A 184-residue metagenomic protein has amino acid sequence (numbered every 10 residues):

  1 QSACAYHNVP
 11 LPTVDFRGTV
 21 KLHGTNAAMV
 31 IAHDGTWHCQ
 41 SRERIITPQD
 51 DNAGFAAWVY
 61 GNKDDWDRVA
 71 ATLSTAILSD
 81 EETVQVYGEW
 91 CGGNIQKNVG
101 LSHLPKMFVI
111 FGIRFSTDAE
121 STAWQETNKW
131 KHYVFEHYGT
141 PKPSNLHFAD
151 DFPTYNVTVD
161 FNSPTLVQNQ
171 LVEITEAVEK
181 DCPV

Functional and structural regions predicted by a protein language model:
Q1-V184: Core nucleotide-handling region used for phosphoryl-transfer chemistry
